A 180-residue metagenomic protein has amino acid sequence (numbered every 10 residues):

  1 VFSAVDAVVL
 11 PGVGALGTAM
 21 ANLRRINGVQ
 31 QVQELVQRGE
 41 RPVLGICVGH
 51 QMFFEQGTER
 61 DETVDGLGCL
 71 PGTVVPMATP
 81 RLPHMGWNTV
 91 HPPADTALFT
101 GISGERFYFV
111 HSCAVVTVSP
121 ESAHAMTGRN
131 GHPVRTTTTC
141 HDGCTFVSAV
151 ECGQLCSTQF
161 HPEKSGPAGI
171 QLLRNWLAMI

Functional and structural regions predicted by a protein language model:
F2-S3: A short, aliphatic-rich alpha-helical micro-motif
A7, V13-G86: Cysteine-nucleophile active-site neighborhood
G12-A15, V48, S112, F160-P162: Glycine-rich His-Gly loop
Q37, P71-I180: Amide-donor transfer/coupling interface in amidating biosynthetic enzymes
